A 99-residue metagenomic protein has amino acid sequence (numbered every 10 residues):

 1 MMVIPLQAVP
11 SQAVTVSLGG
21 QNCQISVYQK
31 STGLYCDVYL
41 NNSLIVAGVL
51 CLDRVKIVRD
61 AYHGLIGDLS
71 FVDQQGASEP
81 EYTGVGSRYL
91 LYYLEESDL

Functional and structural regions predicted by a protein language model:
M1, S43, G76, E96-L99: Compositionally biased, intrinsically disordered low-complexity segments enriched in polar/Pro/Gly and often Gln
M1-S26: Short, charged/polar N-terminal "headpieces" of proteins
P10, Q29, E95: A broadly conserved detector of short glycine/acidic/proline-rich loop/turn motifs that flank catalytic sites and bind
S11, S31-G33, G86: A general secondary-structure signal for short beta-strands and their flanking turns/coil in non-transmembrane regions
S26, V72, Y92: Residues in well-ordered beta-strands of folded domains
S31-Q75: Acidic, aromatic-enriched beta-alpha/helix-loop junctions
E79-L99: Short, compact, well-ordered microdomains
